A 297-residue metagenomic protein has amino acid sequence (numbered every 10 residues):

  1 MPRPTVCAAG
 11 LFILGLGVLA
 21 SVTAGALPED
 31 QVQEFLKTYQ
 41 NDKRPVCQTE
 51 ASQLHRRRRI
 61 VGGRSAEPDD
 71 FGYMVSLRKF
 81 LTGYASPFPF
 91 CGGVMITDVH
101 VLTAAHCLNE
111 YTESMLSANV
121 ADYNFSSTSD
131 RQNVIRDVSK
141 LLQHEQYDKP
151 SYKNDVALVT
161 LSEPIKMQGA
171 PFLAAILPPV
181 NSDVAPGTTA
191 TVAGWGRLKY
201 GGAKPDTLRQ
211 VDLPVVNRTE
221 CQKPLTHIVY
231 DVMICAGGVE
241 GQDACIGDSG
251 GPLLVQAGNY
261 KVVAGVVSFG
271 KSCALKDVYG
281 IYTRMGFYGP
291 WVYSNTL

Functional and structural regions predicted by a protein language model:
P2-L297: Extracellular "complement/coagulation-type" protease architecture
